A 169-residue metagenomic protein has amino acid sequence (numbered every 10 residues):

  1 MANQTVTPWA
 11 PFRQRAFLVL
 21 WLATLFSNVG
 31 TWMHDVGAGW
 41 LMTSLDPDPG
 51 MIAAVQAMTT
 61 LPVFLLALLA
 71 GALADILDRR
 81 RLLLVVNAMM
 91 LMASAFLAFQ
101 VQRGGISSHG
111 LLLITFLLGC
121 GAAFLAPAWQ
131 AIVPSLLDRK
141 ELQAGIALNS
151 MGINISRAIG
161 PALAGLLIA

Functional and structural regions predicted by a protein language model:
M1-A169: Alpha-helical transmembrane-bundle signature of multi-pass membrane transport and export proteins
